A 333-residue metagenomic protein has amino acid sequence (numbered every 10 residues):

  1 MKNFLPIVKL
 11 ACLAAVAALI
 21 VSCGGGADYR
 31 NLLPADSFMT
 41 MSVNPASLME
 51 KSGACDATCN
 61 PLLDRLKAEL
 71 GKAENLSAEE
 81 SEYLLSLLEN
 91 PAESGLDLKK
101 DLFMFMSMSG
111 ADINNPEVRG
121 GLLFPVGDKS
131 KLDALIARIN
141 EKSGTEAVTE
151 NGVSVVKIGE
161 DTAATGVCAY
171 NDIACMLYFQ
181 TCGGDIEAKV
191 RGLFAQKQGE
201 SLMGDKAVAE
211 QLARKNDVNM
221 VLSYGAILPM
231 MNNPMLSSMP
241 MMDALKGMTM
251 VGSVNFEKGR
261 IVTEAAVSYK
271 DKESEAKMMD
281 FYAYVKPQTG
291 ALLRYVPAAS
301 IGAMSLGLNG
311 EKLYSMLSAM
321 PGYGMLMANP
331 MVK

Functional and structural regions predicted by a protein language model:
M1-V21: Sec-dependent bacterial lipoprotein signal peptides
C12-A15, S143, K197: Short, flexible helical or helix-coil boundary motifs
C23-V155, L202-G247, I261-K333: Structural boundary/hinge residues at secondary-structure and domain interfaces
N31, T165-K189, N255-Y282: Charged, amphipathic alpha-helical scaffolding segments
V155-M231: A conserved glycine-rich beta-strand in the N-terminal activation segment of trypsin-fold
